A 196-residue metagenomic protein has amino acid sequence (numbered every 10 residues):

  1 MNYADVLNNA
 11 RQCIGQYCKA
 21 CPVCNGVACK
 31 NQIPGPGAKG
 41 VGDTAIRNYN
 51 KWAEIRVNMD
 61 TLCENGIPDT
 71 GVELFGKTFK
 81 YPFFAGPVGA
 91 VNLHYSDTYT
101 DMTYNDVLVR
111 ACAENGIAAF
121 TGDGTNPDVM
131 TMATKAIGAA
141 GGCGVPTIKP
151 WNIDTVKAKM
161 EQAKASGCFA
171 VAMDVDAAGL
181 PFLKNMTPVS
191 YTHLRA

Functional and structural regions predicted by a protein language model:
N2-F79: An N-cap/entry alpha-helix motif that binds or orients negatively charged groups
T70-G76, A158-F169: Short amphipathic alpha-helices and their capping/turn segments at secondary-structure boundaries
F83-G86, A119-T121, G144-I148, V171: Hydrophobic faces of well-ordered beta-strands that scaffold small-molecule active sites in alpha/beta enzyme cores
F84-A119: Active-site cofactor/substrate anionic-group-binding motifs, chiefly glycine- and Lys/Arg-rich phosphate-binding loops
A90, G124, K149-W151, D176-A178: Active-site beta-loop-alpha junctions enriched in small/polar residues
T125-A136, I153-A158, L180-Y191: Active-site-adjacent beta->alpha loops and helix N-cap segments on the catalytic face of soluble alpha/beta enzymes
A133-A140, Q162-S166: Acidic (Asp/Glu)-rich catalytic clusters
T192-A196: Conserved small/polar residues in nucleotide/adenosyl-binding loops
